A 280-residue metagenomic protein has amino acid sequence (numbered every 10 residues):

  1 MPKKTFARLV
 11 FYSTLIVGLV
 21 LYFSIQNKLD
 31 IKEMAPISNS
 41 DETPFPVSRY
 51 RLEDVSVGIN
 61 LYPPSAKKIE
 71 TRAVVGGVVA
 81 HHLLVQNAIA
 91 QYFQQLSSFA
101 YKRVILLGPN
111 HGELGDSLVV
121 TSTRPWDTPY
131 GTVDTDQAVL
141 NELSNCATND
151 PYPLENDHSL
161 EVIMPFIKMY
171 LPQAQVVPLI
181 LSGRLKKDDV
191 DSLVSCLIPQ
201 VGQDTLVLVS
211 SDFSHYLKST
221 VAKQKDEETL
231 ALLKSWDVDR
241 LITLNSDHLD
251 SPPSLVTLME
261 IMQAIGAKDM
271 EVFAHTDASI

Functional and structural regions predicted by a protein language model:
M1-L15: N-terminal Sec-pathway targeting helices
L15-L21: N-terminal signal-anchor transmembrane helix specifying type II single-pass membrane topology of secretory-pathway
Y22-A267, H275-A278: Active-site histidine-anchored catalytic micro-motif
